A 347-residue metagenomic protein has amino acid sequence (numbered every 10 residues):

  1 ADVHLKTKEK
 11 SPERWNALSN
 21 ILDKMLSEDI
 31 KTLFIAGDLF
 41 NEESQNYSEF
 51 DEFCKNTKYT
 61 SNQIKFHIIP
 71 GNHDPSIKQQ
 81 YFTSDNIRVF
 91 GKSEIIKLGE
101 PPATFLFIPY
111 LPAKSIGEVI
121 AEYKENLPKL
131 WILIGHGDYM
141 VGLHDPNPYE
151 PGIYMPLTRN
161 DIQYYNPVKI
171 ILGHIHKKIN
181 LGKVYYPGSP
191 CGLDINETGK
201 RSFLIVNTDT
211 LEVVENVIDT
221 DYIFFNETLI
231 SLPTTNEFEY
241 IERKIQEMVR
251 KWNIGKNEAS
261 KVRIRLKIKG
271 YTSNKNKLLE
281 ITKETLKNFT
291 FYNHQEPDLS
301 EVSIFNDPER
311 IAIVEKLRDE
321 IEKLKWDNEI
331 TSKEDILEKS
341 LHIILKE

Functional and structural regions predicted by a protein language model:
A1-E52, I336-E347: N-terminal active-site segment of His-dependent metallophosphoesterases
E13, T32, N41-Y185, S189-E197 (+1 more regions): His/Asp/Glu-rich metal-coordinating catalytic cores of metallo-dependent phosphodiesterases/hydrolases acting on
N20-E28, K55-Y59, E122, K244-G255: A generic secondary-structure signal
M25-D29, E100, E125-K129, I254-A259: Glycine-rich phosphate-binding loop signature in dinucleotide/nucleotide-binding domains
S27, E212-E347: Accessory, non-catalytic peripheral segments of nucleic-acid enzymes
G173-I241: A conserved active-site cap/scaffold subdomain adjacent to cofactor or substrate pockets
